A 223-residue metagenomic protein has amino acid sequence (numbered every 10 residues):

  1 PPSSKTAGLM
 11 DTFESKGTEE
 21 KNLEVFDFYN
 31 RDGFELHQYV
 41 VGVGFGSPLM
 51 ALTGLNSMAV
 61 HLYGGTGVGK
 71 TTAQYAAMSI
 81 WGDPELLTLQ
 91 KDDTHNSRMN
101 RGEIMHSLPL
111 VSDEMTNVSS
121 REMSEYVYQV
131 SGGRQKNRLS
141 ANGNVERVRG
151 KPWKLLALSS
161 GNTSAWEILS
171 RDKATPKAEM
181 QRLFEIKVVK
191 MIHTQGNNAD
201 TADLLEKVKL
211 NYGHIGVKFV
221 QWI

Functional and structural regions predicted by a protein language model:
P1-I223: Phosphate-handling catalytic cores of nucleic-acid transaction enzymes
